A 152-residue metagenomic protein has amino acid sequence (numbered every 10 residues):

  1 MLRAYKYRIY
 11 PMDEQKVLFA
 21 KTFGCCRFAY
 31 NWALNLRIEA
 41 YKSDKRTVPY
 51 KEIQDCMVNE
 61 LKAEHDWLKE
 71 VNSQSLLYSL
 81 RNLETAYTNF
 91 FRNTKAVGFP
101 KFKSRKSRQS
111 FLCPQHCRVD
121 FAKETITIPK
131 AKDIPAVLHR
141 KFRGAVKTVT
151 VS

Functional and structural regions predicted by a protein language model:
M1-S152: Nucleic-acid substrate recognition interfaces
